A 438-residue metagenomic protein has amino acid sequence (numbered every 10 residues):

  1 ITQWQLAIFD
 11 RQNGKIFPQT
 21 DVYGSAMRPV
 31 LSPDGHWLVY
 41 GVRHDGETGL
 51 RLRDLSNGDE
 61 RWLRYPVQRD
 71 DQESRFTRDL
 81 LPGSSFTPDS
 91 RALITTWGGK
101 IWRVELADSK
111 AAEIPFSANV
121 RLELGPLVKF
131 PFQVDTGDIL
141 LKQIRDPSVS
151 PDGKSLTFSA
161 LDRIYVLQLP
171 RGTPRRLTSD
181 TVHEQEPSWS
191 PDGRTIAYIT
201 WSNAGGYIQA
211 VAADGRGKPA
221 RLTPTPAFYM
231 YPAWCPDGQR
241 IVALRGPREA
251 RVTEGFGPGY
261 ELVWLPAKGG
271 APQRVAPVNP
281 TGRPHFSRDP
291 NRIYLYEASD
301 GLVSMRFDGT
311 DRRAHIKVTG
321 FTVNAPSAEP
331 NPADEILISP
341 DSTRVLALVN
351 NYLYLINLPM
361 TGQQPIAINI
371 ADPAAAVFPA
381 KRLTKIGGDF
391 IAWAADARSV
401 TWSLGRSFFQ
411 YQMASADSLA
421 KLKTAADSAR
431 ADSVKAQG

Functional and structural regions predicted by a protein language model:
I1-A7, N13, P18-M27, H36-D59 (+16 more regions): A flexible loop/linker signature enriched in serine peptidases of the S9 family
P33-D34, P88-D89, P151-D152, P191-D192 (+4 more regions): Residue-level detector of Asp-centered blade-edge/turn motifs that repeat once per structural unit in beta-propeller
R75-D89, Q133-S148, A328-I336, K385-A392 (+1 more regions): Signature of short aromatic-glycine-proline-rich micro-motifs recurring in repeat-based ectodomains
A371-D372: Extracellular/periplasmic ligand-binding regions of membrane signal-transduction receptors
V377-A380: Inter-blade linker and blade-boundary elements of WD-repeat/beta-propeller domains
